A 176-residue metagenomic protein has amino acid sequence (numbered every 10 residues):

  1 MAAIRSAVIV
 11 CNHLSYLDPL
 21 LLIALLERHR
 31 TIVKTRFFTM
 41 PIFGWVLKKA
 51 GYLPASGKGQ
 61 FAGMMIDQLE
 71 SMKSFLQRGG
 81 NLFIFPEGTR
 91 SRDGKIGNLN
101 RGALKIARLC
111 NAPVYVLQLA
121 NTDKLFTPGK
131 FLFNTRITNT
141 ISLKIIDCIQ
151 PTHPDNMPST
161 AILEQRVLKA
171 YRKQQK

Functional and structural regions predicted by a protein language model:
M1, F37, K58, A120 (+1 more regions): Short, solvent-exposed coil/turn elements at secondary-structure transition points
M1-A7: A short, well-structured juxtamembrane/interface segment
A2, S15-Y16, T89-R90: A short, conserved beta-strand element in the Rossmann-like catalytic core that flanks the donor/metal-binding loop
A2, V46-L47, I106: Structural alpha-helical scaffold elements that stabilize or flank donor/cofactor-binding regions in carbohydrate
I4, R28, K49-A50, R78-G79 (+1 more regions): Structured helix-beta-strand junction loops
A7-F61: Catalytic core of membrane glycerolipid acyltransferases/transacylases, capturing the structured, soluble-facing
I66-K176: Non-catalytic C-terminal accessory region of glycerolipid acyltransferases and related lyso-lipid remodeling enzymes
